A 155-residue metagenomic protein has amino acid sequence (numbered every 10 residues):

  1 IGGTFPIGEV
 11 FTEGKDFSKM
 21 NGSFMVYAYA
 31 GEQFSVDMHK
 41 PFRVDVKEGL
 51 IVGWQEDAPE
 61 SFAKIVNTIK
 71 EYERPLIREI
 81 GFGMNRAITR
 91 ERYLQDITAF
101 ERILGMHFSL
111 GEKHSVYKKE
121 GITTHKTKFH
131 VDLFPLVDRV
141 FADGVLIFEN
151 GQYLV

Functional and structural regions predicted by a protein language model:
I1-V155: Metal/cofactor-centered catalytic core regions of large enzymes
